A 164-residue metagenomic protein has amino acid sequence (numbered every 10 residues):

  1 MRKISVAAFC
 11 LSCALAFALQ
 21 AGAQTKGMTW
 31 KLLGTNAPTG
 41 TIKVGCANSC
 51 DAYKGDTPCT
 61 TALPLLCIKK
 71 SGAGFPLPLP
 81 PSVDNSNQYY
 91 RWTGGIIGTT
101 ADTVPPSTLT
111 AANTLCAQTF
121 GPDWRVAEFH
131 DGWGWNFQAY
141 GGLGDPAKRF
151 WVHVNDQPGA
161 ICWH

Functional and structural regions predicted by a protein language model:
M1-F9: Bacterial N-terminal signal peptides that target proteins for export
G22-H164: Secreted/extracellular ectodomain signature
